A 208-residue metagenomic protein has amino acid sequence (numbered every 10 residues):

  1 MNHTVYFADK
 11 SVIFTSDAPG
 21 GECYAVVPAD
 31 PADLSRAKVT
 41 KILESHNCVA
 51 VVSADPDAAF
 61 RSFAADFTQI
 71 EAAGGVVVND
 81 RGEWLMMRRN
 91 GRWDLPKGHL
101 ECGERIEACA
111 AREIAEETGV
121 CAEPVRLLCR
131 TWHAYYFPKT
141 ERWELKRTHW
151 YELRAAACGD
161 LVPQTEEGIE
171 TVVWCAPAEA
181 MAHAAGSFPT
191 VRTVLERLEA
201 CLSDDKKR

Functional and structural regions predicted by a protein language model:
M1-L43: N-terminal leader/capping segments at the start of a protein or of a new domain
N2, A72, K146-W150: Short hydrophobic/aromatic beta-strand or adjacent loop that forms the aromatic wall/cage of a ligand/substrate-binding
V5-F7, S16-Y24, D160-R208: Nudix hydrolase/Nudix homology domain
V12-I13, G20-E22, R92-D94, C102 (+1 more regions): Short, surface-exposed beta-strand-loop junctions and turns on beta-sheet-rich folds
Y24-A29, V78-E116: Conserved Nudix-box catalytic region and its N-terminal flanking loop in Nudix hydrolases and closely related
D33-G74: Acidic, metal-coordinating catalytic segment for phosphate/diphosphate chemistry, firing primarily on the Nudix
G74, E83, T171: Conserved beta-strand and immediately adjacent loop positions that scaffold enzyme active sites
L100-P189: Unchanged
